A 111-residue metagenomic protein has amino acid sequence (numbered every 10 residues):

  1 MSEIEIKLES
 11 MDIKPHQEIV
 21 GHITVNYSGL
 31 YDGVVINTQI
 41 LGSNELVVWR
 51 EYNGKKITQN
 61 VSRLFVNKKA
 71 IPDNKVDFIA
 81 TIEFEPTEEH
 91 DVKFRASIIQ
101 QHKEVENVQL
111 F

Functional and structural regions predicted by a protein language model:
M1-F111: C-terminal beta-sandwich interaction modules and adjacent acidic, Ser/Thr/Pro/Gly-rich low-complexity tails used
